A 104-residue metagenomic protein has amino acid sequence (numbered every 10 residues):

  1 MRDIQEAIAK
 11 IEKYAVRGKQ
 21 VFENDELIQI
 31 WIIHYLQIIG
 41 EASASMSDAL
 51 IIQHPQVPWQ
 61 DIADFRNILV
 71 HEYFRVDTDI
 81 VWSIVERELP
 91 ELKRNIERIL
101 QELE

Functional and structural regions predicted by a protein language model:
M1-E104: Solvent-exposed interaction patches of small proteins and small membrane subunits
